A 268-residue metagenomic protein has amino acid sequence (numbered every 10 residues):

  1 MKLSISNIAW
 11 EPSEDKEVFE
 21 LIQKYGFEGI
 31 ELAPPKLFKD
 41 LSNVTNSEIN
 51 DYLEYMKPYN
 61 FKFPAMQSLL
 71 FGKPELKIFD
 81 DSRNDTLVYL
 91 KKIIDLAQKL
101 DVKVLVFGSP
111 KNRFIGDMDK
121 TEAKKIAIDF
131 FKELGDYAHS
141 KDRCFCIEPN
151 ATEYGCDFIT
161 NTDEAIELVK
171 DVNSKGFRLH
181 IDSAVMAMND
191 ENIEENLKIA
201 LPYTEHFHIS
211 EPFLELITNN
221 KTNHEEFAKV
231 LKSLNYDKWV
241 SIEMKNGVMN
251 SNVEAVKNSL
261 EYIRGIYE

Functional and structural regions predicted by a protein language model:
M1-N7, P12-G26, T86-L87, D95 (+3 more regions): Histidine-acidic metal/acid-base catalytic patches
M1-S4, P64-L76, S109-I115: N-terminal small/glycine-rich loop or linker at the start of catalytic domains across soluble metabolic enzymes
A9-E11, P34-K36, L69-G72, K111-R113 (+4 more regions): Active-site-proximal loop/turn and secondary-structure-junction residues that shape catalytic pockets, frequently
E17, P58, E75-R178, M188: Active-site acidic/histidine proton-transfer and metal-coordination neighborhood in alpha/beta enzyme cores
E31, A65, V106, C146 (+2 more regions): Conserved beta-strand positions in the central sheet of alpha/beta enzyme cores
A33-L53, I115, D119: Glycine-rich, proline-tolerant flexible connector loops at the mouths of alpha/beta enzymes
S47-P58, F130-A138, N196-I199, E226-L231: Catalytic-core regions built around general acid/base machinery
E48, Y89, I126-F130, N223 (+1 more regions): Hydrophobic alpha-helical membrane-association signature
